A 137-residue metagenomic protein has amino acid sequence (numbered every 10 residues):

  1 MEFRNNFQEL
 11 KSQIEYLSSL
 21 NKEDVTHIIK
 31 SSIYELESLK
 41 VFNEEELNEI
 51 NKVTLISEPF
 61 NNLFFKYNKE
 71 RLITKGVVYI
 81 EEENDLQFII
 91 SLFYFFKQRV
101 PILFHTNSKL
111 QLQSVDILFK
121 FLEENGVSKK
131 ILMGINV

Functional and structural regions predicted by a protein language model:
M1-G76, Y94-V100, N107-S108, L112: N-terminal Rossmann-like NAD(P)+-binding subdomain of aldehyde/semialdehyde dehydrogenases
G76-I89: Conserved AMP-binding/adenylate-forming
F88-N136: PLP-dependent aminotransferase-like
